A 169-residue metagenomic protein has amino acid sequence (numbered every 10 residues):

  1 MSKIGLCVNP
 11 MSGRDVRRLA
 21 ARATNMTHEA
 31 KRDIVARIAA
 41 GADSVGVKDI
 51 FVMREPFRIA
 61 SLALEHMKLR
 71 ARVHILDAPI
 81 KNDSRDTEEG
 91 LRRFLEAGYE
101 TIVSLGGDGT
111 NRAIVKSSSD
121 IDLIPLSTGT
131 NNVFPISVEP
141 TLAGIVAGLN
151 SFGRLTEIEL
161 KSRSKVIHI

Functional and structural regions predicted by a protein language model:
M1-T101, E159: ATP/NTP phosphate-donor binding region
V8, R54-E55, L105-D108, L126-T128: Glycine-rich beta-strand-to-loop/alpha-helix junction loops that act as flexible
V8, S12, V16, G109-R112 (+1 more regions): Short, flexible micro-motifs
A63-H66, G90-L95, G107-I121: Short Gly/Thr/Asp-enriched flexible loops that form oxyanion-binding sites at enzyme active sites
A71-I80, L123, S137, K161-I167: Generic preference for hydrophobic/aromatic residues in regular secondary structure cores
N82-D83, D120, G148-S151: Intrinsic-disorder/low-complexity, polar/charged segments
T101-L105, A113-T141, I145-V146: Short, acidic/small-residue loops that bind anionic groups at enzyme active sites
G129-I169: Catalytic core of DAGKc-family lipid kinases
